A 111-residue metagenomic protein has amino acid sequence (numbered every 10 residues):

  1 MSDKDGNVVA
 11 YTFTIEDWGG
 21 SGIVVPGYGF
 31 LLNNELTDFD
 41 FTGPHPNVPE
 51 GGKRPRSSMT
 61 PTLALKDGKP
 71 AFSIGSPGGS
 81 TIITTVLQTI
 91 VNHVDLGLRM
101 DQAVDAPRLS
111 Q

Functional and structural regions predicted by a protein language model:
M1-Q111: Proteins synthesized as precursors that undergo proteolytic processing into mature forms
